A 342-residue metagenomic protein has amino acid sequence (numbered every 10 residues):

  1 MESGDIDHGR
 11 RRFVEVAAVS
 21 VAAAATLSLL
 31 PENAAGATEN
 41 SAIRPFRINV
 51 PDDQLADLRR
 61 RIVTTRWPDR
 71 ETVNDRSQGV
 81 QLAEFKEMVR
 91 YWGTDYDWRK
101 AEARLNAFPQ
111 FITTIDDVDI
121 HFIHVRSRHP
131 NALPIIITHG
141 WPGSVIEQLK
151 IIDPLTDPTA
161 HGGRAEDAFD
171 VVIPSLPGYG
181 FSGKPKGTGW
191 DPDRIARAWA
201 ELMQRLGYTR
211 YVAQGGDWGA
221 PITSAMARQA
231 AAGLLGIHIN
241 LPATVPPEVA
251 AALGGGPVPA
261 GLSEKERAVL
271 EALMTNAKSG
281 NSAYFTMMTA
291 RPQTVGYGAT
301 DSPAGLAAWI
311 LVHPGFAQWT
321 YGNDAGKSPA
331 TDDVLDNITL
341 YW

Functional and structural regions predicted by a protein language model:
E2-V21: N-terminal secretory signal peptides and thylakoid transit peptides that target proteins across membranes
I6, L29-D52: C-terminal segment of N-terminal export signals and the immediately downstream linker at the start of the mature
V14, R59, K86-G93, I152 (+7 more regions): Non-transmembrane alpha-helical segments in soluble domains of secreted/periplasmic/extracellular proteins
V21, W92-Y96, A101-V295, G305-A307 (+1 more regions): Catalytic cores of eukaryotic secretory-pathway lumenal/extracellular enzymes that build and remodel glycoconjugates
V50-R66: A short glycine-rich, aromatic-capped structural motif
D52-A56, L82-K86, I146-L149, D193 (+4 more regions): A structural signal for well-ordered alpha-helical segments within the folded catalytic domains of diverse enzymes
V63-Q110: An N-terminal hydrophobic leader/cap segment in hydrolases
M287-W342: C-terminal subdomain of alpha/beta-hydrolase-fold enzymes, centered on the catalytic histidine and its supporting
